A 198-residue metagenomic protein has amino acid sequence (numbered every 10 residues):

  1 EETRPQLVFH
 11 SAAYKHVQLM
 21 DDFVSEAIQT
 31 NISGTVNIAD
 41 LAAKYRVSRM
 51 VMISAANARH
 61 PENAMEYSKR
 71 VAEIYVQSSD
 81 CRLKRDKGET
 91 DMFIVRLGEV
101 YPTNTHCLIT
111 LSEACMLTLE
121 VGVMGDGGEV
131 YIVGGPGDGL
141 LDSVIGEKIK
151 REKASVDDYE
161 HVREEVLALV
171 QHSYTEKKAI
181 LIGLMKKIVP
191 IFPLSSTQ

Functional and structural regions predicted by a protein language model:
E1-L7: Conserved Rossmann-fold cofactor-binding substructure of NAD(P)-dependent oxidoreductases
H10, Y14-R70, I74, S78-R82 (+1 more regions): Conserved Rossmann-fold NAD(P)-dependent oxidoreductase catalytic core, especially the SDR/UDP-sugar
I74, S78-Q198: Strand-loop microenvironment adjacent to phosphate/nucleotide-handling motifs in alpha/beta enzyme folds
